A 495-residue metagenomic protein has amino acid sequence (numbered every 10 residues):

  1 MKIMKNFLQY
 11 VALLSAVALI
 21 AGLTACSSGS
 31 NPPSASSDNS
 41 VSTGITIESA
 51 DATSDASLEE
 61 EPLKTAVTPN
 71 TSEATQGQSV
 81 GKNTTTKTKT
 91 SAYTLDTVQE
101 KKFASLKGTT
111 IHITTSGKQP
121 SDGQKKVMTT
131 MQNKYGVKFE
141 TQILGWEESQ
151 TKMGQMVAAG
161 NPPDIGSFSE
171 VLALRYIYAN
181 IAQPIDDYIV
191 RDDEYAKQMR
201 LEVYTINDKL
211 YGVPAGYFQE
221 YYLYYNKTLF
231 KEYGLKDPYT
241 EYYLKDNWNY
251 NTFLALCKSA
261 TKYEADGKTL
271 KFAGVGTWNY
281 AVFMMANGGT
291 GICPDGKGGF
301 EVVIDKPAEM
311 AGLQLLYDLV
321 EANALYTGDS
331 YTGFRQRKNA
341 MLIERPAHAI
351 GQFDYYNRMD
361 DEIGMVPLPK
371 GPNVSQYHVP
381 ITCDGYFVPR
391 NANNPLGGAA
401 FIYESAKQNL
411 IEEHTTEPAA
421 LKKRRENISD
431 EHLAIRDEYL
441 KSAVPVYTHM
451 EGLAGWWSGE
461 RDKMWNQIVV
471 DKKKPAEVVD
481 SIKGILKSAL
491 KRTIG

Functional and structural regions predicted by a protein language model:
G22-A25: C-terminal motif of bacterial Sec signal peptides marking the signal peptidase cleavage site
D51-A92, R390, P395, N409-G495: Conserved C-terminal helix/tail region of periplasmic/extracytoplasmic solute-binding proteins
G77-K107, S169-Y222, N251, V366: Hinge/lid segment of periplasmic solute-binding proteins
K102, G154-M156, P163-D164, D193-F230 (+2 more regions): A structural signal for short loop-to-beta-strand junctions that line the ligand-binding cleft of periplasmic/secreted
T129-K197, L210, E232-Y233, P238 (+3 more regions): Extracytoplasmic "Venus flytrap"/periplasmic binding protein-like
I206-Y221, K231, D246-E301: Extracytoplasmic/periplasmic solute-binding protein
L254-C257, P294-G328: Glycine-centered hinge/linker elements that transmit conformational signals in sensory and ligand-binding systems
Y355-A419: Extracytoplasmic/periplasmic substrate-recognition and gating elements
